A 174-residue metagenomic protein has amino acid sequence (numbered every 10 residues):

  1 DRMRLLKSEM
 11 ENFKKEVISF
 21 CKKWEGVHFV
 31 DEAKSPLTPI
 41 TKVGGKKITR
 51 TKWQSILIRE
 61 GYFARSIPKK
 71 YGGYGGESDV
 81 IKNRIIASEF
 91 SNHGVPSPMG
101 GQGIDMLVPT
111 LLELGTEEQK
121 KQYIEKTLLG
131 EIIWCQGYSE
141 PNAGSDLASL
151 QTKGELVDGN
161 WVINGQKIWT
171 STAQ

Functional and structural regions predicted by a protein language model:
D1-G101, E118-L129, I133: Amphipathic, small/basic residue-rich leader segments at the start of a protein or domain
I40-K42, G76-E77, V108-P109, S145-A148: Short, solvent-exposed polar/charged micro-motifs at secondary-structure junctions
L57-R59, M106-L107, E155-L156: Short hydrophobic "helix-edge" motifs at membrane interfaces and signal-peptide entry regions
Y74-G76, E118-Q174: Glycine-rich, Trp-frequent "lid" loop and neighboring beta-strands that shape and gate the flavin cofactor pocket
P98-E118, G144: N-terminal glycine-rich flavin-associated loop
